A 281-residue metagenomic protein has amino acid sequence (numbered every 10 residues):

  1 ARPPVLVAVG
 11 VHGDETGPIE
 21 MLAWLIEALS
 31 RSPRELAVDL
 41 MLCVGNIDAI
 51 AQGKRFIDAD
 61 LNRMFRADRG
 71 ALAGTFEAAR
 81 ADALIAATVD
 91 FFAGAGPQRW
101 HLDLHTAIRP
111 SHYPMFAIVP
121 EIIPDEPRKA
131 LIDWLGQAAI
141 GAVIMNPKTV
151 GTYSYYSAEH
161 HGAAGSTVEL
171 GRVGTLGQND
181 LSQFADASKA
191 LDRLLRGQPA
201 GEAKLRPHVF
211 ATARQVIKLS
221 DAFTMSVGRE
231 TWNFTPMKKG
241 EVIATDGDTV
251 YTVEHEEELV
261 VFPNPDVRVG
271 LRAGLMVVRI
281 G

Functional and structural regions predicted by a protein language model:
A1-G281: Structured catalytic-domain cores with a bias toward divalent-metal coordination
